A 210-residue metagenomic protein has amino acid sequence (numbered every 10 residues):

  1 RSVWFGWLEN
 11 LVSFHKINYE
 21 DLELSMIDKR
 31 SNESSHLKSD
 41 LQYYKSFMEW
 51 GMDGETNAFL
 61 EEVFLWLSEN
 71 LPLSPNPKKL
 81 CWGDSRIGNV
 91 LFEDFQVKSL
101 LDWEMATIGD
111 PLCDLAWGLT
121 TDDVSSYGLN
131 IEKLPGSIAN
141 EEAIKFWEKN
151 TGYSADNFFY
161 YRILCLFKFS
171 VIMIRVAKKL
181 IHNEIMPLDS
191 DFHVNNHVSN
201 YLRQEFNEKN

Functional and structural regions predicted by a protein language model:
R1-L60, L65, L71, P75-K79 (+2 more regions): A cross-family kinase active-site recognition segment
T56-N57, G152-Y161: Short, surface-exposed acidic
L80-W82, I87: Catalytic-loop of the protein kinase fold
C81, S99-L101, C113: Activation loop entry of protein kinases
C113-T151, C165-N183: Active-site activation/catalytic loop segments of kinase-like enzymes and analogous catalytic loops in related
Y153, N157, V171-N210: Helical subdomain adjoining the active site within ATP-dependent kinase catalytic cores
